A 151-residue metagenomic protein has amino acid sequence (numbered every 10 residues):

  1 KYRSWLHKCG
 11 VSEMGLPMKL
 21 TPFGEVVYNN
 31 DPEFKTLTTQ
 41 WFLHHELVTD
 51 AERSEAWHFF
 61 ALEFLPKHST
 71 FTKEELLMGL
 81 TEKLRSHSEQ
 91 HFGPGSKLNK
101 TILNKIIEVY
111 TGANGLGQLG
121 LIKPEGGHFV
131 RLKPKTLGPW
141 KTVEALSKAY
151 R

Functional and structural regions predicted by a protein language model:
K1-R151: Donor-sugar nucleotide-binding helix/loop cap in glycosyltransferases
